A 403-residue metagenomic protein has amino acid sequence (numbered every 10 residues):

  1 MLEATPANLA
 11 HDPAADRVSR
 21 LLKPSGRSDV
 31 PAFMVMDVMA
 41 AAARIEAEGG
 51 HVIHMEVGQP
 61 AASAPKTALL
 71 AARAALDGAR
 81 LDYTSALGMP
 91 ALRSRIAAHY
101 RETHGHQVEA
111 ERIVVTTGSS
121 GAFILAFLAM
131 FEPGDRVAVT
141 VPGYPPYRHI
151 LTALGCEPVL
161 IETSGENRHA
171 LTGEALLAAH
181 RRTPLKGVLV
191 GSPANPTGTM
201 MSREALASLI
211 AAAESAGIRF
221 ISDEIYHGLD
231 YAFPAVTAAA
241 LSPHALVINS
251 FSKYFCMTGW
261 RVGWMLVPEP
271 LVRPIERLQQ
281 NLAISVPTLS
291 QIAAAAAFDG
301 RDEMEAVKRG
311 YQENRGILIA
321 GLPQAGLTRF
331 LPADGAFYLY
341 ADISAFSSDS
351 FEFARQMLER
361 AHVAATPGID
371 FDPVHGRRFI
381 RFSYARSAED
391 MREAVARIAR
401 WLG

Functional and structural regions predicted by a protein language model:
L2-H11, A98, A178, Q356-A365 (+1 more regions): PLP-dependent enzyme catalytic core of the Aspartate aminotransferase-like
T5-G118, L125, A297-F298, L402-G403: N-terminal small-domain helix-loop-helix segment of the aminotransferase-like
A129-L151: Conserved PLP-anchoring active-site segment centered on the Schiff-base-forming lysine
S164-F233: Active-site phosphate-binding strand-loop segment of PLP-dependent enzymes
A240-P274, V286-L289, R378: Active-site PLP attachment segment
E269, V286-G300, A306-V307: Structural motif of enzymes handling amino- and sulfur-group chemistry
I275-Q279, A297-A320: Structural signature of PLP-dependent enzymes
Q291, A295, Y311-L322, F330-I343: Conserved glycine-rich beta-strand-loop-beta hairpin in the small C-terminal domain of fold type I
